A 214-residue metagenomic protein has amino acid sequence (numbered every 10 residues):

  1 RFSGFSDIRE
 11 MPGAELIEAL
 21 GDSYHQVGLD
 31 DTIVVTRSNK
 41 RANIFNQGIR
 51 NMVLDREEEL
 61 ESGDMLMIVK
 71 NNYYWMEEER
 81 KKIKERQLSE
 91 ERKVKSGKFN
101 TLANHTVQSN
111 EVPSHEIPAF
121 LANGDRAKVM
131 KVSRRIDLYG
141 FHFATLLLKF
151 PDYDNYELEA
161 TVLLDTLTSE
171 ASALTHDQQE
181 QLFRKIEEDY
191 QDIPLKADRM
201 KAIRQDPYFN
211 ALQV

Functional and structural regions predicted by a protein language model:
R1-L88, G97-A122, R126-Y190, P194-R199 (+1 more regions): Conserved helicase motor core of P-loop NTPases
Q213-V214: Conserved helicase core region in the C-terminal RecA-like lobe
